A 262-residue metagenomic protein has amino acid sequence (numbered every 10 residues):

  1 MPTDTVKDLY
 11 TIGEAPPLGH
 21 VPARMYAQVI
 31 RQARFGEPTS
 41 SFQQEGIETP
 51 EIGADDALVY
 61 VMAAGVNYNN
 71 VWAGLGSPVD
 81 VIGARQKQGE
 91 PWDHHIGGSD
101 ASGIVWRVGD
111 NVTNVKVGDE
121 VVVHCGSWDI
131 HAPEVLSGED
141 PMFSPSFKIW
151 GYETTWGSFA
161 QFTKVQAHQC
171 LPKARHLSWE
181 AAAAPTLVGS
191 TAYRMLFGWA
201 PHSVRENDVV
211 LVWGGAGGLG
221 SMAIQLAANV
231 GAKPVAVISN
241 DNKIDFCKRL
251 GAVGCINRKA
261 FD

Functional and structural regions predicted by a protein language model:
M1-V29: Eukaryotic N-terminal low-complexity, Ser/Thr- and Lys/Arg-rich leader segments that predominantly function as
M25, D119, R205-V209: Nucleotide donor/acceptor-binding cores
R34-F42, Y68-N70: Short N-terminal binding/cap micro-motifs at the start of the first secondary-structure element
E48-G65, P78-S137, A174: Glycine-rich beta-strand-centered segment in the early N-terminal region that forms part of a ligand/cofactor-binding
K87-W92, S99, S127-G214: NAD(P)H dinucleotide-binding glycine-rich loop of Rossmann-like/cofactor-binding domains, especially the beta1-alpha1
V212-W213, A228-D262: Adenosine-nucleotide cofactor-binding segment
A216, I224: N-terminal Rossmann NAD(P)H-binding glycine-rich loop of SDR-like oxidoreductase domains
S221: Residues forming the Rossmann-fold NAD(P)(H) cofactor-binding site
